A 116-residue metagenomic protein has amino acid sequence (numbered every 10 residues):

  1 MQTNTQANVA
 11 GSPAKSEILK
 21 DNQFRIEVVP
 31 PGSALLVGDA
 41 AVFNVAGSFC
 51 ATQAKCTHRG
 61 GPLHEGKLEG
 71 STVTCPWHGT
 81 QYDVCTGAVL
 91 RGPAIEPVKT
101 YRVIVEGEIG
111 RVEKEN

Functional and structural regions predicted by a protein language model:
M1-G70, D83-V84, T100-N116: N-terminal pre-ligand scaffold of iron-sulfur
C56, C75-H78: Short cysteine clusters
G70-P76, V89-V98: Short cysteine/histidine-rich metal-coordination sites, predominantly Zn2+-binding motifs
Q81-Y82, E96: A short acidic, glycine/proline-enriched capping/turn motif at secondary-structure boundaries, especially helix N-cap
